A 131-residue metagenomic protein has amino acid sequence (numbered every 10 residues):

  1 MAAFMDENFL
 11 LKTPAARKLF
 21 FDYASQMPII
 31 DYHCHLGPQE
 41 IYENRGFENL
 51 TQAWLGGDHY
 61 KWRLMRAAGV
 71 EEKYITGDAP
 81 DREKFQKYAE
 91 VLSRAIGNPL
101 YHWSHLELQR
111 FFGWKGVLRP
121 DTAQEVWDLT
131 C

Functional and structural regions predicted by a protein language model:
A2-I29, C34-C131: Metal-cofactor-binding active-site regions of metalloenzymes
